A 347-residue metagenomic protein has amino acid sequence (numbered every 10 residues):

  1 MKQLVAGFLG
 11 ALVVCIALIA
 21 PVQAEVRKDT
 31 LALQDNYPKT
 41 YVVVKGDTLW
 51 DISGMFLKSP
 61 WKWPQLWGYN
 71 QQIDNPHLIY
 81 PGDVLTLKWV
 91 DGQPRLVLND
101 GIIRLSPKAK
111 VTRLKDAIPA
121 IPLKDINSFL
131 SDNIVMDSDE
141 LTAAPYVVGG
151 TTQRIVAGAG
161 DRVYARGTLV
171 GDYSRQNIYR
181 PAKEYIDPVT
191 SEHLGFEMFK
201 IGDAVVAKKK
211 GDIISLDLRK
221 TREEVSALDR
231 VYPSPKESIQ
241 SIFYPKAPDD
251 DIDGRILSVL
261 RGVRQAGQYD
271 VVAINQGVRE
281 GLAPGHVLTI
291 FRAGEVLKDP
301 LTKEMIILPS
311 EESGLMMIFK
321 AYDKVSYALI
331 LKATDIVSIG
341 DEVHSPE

Functional and structural regions predicted by a protein language model:
M1-K2: N-terminal hydrophobic targeting signals that begin at the initiator methionine
V5, P21-E347: Surface-exposed, polar/charged interaction patches used for macromolecular assembly or partner binding
G7-A17: Bacterial N-terminal signal peptides
